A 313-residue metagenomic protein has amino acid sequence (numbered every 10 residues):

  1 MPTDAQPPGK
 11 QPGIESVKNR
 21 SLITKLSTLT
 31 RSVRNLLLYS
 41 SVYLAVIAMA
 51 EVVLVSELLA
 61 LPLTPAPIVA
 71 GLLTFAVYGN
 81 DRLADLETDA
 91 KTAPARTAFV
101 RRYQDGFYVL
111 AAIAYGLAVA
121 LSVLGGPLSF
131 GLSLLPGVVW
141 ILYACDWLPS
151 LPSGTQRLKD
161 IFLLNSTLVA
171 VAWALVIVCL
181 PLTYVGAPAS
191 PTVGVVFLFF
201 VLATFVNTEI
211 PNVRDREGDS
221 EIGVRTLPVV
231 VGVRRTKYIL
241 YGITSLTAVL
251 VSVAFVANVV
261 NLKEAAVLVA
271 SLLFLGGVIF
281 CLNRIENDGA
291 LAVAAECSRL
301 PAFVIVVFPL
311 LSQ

Functional and structural regions predicted by a protein language model:
M1-Q313: Multi-pass alpha-helical membrane architecture of UbiA-family and related isoprenoid/lipid prenyltransferases
